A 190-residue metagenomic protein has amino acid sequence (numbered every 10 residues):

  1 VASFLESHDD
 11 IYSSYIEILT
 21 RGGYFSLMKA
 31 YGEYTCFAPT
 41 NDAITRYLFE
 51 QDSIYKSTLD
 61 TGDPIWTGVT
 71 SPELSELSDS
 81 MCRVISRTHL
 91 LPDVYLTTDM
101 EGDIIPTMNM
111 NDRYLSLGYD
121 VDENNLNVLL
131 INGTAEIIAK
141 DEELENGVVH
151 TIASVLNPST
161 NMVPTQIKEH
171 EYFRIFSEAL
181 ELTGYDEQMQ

Functional and structural regions predicted by a protein language model:
V1, F37-Y47, D141-P158: FKBP-type peptidyl-prolyl cis-trans isomerase
V1-S3, I54, G62-G68, P72 (+1 more regions): Well-structured core secondary-structure elements of compact alpha/beta domains
A2-D9, S14, T160-F176: Disulfide-bonded cysteine-rich modules in secreted/extracellular proteins, activating on the conserved Cys frameworks
E6, D10, T20-F25, P39-D52 (+4 more regions): Sec-exported extracytoplasmic/periplasmic mature domains
D10, Y31-Y34, A139, L144 (+1 more regions): Extracytoplasmic
F25-A30, Q188-M189: Short, T/G/N/S-enriched strand-turn elements that build extracellular solenoid repeat scaffolds
K29-G32, M100: Short, glycine-/polar-rich solvent-exposed loops and beta-turns at beta-strand/coil boundaries
F49, S53-A135, G184: Aromatic/histidine-rich interaction motifs
